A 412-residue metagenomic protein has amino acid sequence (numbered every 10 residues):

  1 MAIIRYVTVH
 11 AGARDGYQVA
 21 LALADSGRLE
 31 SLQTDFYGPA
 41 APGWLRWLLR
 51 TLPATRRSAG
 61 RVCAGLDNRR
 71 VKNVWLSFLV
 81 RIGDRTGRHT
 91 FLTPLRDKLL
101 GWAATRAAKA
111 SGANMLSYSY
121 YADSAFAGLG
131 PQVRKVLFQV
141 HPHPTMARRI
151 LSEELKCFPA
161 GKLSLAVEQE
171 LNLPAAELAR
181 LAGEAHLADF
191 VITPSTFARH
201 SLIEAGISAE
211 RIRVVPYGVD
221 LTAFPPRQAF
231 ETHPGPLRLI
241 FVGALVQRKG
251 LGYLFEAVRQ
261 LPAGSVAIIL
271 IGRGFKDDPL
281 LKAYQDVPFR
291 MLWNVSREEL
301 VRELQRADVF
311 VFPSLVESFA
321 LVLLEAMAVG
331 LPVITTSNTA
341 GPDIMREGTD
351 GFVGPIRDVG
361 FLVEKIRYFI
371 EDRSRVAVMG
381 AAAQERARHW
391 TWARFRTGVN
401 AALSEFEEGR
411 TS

Functional and structural regions predicted by a protein language model:
L76-L92, V133-A179: Acceptor-binding helix/loop patch of EC 2.4 sugar-transfer enzymes, predominantly nucleotide-sugar-dependent
F197, G218: Carbohydrate-associated surface elements
I203, A209-E210, V219-G235, P279-L281: Acidic anion/phosphate-binding donor-loop and adjacent secondary structure in glycosyltransferase catalytic cores
P226-K249, F255-R259: Conserved donor-binding/catalytic core segment of Leloir-type glycosyltransferases
D278-V301: Nucleotide-activated donor-binding/catalytic signature segment of Leloir-type glycosyltransferases, i.e., the conserved
L315: Aromatic "clamp/platform" in nucleotide-sugar-dependent glycosyltransferases that forms part of the donor/acceptor
P332-T335: Short hydrophobic beta-strand element within catalytic cores of glycosyltransferases and related nucleotide-activated
E347-G348, F352-V359, Y368-R373: Conserved acidic donor-binding segment of nucleotide-sugar-dependent glycosyltransferases
